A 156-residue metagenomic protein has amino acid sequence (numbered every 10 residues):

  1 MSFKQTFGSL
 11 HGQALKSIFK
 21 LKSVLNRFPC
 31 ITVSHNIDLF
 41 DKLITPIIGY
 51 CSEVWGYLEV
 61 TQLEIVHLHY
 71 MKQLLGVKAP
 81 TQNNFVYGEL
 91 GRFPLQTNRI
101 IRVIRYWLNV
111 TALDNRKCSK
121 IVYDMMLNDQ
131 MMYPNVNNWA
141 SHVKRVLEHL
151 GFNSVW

Functional and structural regions predicted by a protein language model:
M1-V54, N109, K117: Basic, alpha-helical interaction scaffolds
K16-K20, K72-K78: Long, amphipathic alpha-helical regulatory blocks in the mid-to-C-terminal portion of eukaryotic proteins
N36, F40-L43, S52, V66-H67 (+1 more regions): Extended C-terminal regions of large enzymes
I47, L74, E89: Short glycine/serine/threonine-biased micro-segments
Y57-T61, T81: Conserved nucleotidyltransferase catalytic core and NTase-mimicking acidic/glycine-rich helix/loop elements in nucleic
V60-H69: Short secondary-structure subsegments characteristic of cysteine-rich extracellular domains
